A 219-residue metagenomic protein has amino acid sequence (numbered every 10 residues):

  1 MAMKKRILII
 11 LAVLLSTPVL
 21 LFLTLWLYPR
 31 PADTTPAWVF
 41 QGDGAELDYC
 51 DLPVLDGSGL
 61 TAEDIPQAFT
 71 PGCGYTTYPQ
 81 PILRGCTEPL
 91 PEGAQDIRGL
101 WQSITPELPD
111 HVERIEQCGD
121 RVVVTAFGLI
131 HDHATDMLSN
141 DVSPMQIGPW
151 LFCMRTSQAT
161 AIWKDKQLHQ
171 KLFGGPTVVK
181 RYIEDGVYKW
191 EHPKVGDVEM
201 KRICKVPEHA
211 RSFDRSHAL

Functional and structural regions predicted by a protein language model:
A2-R6: Positively charged n-region of N-terminal signal peptides that target proteins for export
L8-A12, S16-Q117, R121-V124, I203-L219: Amphipathic/hydrophobic helical signal segments and adjacent flexible N-terminal regions that mediate secretion
T105, A126-G128, L172-G174, K194 (+1 more regions): A mature extracytoplasmic/lumenal domain signature
E107-T156: N-terminal glycine/threonine-rich, aromatic-flanked beta-hairpin/loop signature
I130-V142, K180-I183, E199-C204: Short amphipathic beta-strand/extended segments with alternating polar/hydrophobic composition
I147-I162, F213-L219: Short, surface-exposed secondary-structure junctions/capping segments
R155-D185: Acidic, glycine-rich flexible loop segments
Y188-V195: Short, exposed beta-strand-loop hairpins at the edges of beta-sheets in extracellular/periplasmic proteins
